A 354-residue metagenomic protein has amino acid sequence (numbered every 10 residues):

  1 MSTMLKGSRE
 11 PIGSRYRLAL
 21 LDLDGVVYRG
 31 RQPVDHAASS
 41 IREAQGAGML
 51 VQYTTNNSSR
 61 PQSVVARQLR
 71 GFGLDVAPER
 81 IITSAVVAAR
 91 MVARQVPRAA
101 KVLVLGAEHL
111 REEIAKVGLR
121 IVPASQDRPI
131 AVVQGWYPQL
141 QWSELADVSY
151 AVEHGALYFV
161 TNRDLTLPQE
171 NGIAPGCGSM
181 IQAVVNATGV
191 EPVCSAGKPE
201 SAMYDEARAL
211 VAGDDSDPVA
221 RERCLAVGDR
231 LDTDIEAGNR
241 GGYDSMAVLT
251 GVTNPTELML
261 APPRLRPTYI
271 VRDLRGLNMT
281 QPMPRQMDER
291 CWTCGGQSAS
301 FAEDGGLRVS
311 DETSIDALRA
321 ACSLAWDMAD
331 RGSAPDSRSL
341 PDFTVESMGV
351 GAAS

Functional and structural regions predicted by a protein language model:
S2-L21, R29-R31, R42-G46, A66-E79 (+2 more regions): Asp-based, Mg2+/Mn2+-dependent phosphohydrolase catalytic module
G25: Receiver (REC) domain active-site loop signature in two-component systems and cognate sites in sensor histidine kinases
N57: Conserved phosphate/oxyanion-binding catalytic-loop motifs
